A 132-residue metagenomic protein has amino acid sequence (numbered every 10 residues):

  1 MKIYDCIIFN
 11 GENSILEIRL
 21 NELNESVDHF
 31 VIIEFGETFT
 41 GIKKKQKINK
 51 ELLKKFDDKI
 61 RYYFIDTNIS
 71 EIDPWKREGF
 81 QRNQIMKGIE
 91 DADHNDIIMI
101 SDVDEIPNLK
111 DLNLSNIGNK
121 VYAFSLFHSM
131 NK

Functional and structural regions predicted by a protein language model:
M1-E25: N-proximal low-complexity "stem/linker" segments adjacent to membrane-targeting elements
K2-Y4, N24-T38, D57-R61: Short loop->beta transition adjacent to catalytic acidic/histidine clusters or analogous donor-positioning motifs
D5-G11, I33-E34, I100-V103, F124-L126: Short His-Asn-centered micro-motif
I15-L20, G41-K44, P107-S115: A short acidic (Asp/Glu
V27, D57, N95, G118-N119: Short, well-ordered alpha-helix to beta-strand connector turns
F30, Y62-F64, V121-A123: Conserved beta-strand scaffold positions in the cores of enzyme catalytic domains, especially in NTP/NDP-utilizing
F35-I100, L109-D111: Active-site-proximal specificity loops/subdomain of glycosyltransferases
W75, E105-K132: Conserved catalytic core of nucleotide-sugar-dependent glycosyltransferases
